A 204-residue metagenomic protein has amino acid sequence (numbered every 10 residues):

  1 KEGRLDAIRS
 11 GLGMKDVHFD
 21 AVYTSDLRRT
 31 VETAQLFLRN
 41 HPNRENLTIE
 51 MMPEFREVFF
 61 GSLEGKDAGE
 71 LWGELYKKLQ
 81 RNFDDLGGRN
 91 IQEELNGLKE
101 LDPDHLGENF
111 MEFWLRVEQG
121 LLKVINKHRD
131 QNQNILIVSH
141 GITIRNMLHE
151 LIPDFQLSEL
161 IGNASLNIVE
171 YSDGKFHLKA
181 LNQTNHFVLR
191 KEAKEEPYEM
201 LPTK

Functional and structural regions predicted by a protein language model:
G3-V17, E118-N126: ANL superfamily AMP-binding
R4, L27, D84, F110-E118: Amphipathic, non-transmembrane alpha-helical scaffold segments
I8-L86: Phosphate-coordination/substrate-recognition cap region in phosphate-metabolizing enzymes
G13, L36-N40, K123, K127 (+1 more regions): Active-site catalytic microenvironments for nucleophilic, acid-base chemistry
T24-S25, L115, V138-S139: Short beta-strand scaffold positions
V58-E70, N126-N134, N146-K204: Acidic, low-complexity terminal tails and accessory targeting/binding regions of phosphate-metabolizing enzymes
Y76-E112, K204: Short glycine/proline- and acidic residue-enriched helix-loop micro-motifs that form flexible lids or anion-recognition
P103-Q131: A mid-sequence, solvent-exposed acidic-amphipathic segment
